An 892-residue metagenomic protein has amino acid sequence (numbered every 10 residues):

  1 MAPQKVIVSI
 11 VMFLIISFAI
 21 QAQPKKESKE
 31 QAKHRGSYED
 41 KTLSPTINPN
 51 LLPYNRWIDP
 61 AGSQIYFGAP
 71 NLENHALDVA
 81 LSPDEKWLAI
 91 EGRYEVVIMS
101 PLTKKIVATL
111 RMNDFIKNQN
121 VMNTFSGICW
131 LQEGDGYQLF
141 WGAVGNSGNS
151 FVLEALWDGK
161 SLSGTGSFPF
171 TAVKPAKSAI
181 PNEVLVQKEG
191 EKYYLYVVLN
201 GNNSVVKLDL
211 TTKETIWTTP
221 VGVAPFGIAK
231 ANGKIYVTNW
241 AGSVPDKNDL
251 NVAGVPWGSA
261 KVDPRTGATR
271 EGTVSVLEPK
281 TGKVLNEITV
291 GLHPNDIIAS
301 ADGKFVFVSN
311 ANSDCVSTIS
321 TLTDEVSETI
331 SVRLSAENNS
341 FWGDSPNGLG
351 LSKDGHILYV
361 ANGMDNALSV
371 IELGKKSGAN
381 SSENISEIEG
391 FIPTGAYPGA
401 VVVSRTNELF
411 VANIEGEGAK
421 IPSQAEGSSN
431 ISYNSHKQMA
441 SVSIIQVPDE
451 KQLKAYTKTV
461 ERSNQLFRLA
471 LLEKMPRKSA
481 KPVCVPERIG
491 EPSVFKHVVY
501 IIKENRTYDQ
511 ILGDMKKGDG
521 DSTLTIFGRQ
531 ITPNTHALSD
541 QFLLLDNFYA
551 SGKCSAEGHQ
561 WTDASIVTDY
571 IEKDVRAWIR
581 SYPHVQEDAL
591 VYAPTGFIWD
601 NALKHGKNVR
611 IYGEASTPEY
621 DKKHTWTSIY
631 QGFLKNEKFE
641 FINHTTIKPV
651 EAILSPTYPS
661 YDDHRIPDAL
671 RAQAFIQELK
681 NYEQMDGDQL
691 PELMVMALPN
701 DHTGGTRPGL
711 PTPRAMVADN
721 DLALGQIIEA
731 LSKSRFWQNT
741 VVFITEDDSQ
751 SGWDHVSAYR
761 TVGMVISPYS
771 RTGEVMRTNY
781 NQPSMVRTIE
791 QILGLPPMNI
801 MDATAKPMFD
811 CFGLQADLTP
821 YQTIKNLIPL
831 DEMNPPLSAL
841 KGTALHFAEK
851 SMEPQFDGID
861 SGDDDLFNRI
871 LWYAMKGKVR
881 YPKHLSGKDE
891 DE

Functional and structural regions predicted by a protein language model:
M1-V8: Bacterial N-terminal signal peptides that target proteins for export
K5, A19, D546-N547: Short secondary-structure capping/junction motifs at helix and strand boundaries
I7, G68, D78, S82 (+6 more regions): Extended hydrophobic/aromatic-rich secondary-structure runs
S9-S17: Bacterial N-terminal signal peptides
F18, Q23-P482: Predominantly soluble domains enriched in secretory-pathway, periplasmic, or organellar proteins
A455-E892: N-terminal pro-sequences and low-complexity stem/linker regions of secreted or lumenal proteins
